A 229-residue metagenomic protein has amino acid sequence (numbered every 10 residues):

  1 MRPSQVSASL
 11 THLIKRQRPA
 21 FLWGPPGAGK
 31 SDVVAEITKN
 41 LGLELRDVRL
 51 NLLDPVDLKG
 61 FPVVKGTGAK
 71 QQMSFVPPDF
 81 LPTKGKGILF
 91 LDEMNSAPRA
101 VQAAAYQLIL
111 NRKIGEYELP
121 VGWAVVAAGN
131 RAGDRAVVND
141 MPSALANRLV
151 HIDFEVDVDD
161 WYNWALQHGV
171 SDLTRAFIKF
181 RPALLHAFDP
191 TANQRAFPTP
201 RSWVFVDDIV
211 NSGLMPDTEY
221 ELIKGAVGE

Functional and structural regions predicted by a protein language model:
M1-F180: AAA+ P-loop NTPase catalytic core and its hallmark functional loops
A165-V227: Conserved AAA+ ATPase small/helical "lid" subdomain
